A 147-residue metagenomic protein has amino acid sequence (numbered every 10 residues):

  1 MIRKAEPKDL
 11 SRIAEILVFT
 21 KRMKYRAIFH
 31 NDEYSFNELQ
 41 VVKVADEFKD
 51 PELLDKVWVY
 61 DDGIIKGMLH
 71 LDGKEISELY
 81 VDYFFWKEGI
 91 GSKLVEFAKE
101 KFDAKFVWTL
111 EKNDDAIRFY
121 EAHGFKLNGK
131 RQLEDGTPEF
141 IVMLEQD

Functional and structural regions predicted by a protein language model:
M1-E15: A short beta-loop-alpha structural element at the N-terminal edge of CoA-dependent acyl/N-acetyltransferase catalytic
K21-E47: Conserved GNAT-fold acetyl-CoA-binding loop/helix
L54-G67: Conserved beta-hairpin
L69-K74: A conserved beta-strand-loop-helix scaffold within acyl/acetyltransferase catalytic domains
E75-K87, T109-L110: A short, internal acetyl-CoA/4′-phosphopantetheine-binding micro-motif in the GNAT/acyltransferase core
F85, G89-F97: Conserved acetyl-CoA pyrophosphate-binding loop and the N-cap/start of the following alpha-helix in GNAT-like
S92-K93, K112-P138: Conserved active-site alpha-helix within GNAT-family acetyltransferase domains
E100-K112: Conserved GNAT acetyl-CoA-binding A-motif
